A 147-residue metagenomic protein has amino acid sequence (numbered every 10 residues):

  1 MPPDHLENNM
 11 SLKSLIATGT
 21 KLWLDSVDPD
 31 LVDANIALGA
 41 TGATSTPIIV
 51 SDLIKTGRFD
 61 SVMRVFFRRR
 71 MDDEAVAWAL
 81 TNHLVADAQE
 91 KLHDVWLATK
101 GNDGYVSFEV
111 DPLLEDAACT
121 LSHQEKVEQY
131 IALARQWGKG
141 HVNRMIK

Functional and structural regions predicted by a protein language model:
M1-P2, L12-K13, T120-K126: Short acidic/polar alpha-helix capping motifs at helix-coil junctions
P2-S26, A34: N- or domain-start disorder-to-order transition segments that initiate the globular core
L15, L31-V62: An N-terminal structural lobe/cap that precedes and organizes the functional/catalytic core across diverse proteins
G19-L22, L38-T41, N143-I146: Short active-site oxyanion
W23, G42-T44, S107-E109: Short, conserved beta-strand segments within well-ordered enzyme catalytic domains that often line or immediately flank
V27-P29, L113: Generic structural motif
I49-S51, R58-K147: Active-site beta->alpha loop and helix N-cap motifs at the rims of alpha/beta catalytic domains
